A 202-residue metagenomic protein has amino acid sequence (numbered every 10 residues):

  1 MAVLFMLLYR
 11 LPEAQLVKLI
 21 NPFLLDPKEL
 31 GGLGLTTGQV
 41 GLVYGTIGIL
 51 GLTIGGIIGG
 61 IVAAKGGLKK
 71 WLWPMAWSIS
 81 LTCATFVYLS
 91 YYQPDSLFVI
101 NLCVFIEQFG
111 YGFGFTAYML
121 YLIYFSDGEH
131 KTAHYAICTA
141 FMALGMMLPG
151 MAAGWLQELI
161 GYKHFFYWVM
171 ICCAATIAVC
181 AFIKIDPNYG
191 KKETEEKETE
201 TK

Functional and structural regions predicted by a protein language model:
M1-L16: Pair of pore-lining "gating" transmembrane helices in MFS-fold secondary transporters
Y9, K18-V40: Short amphipathic helix-loop junctions that connect adjacent transmembrane helices in Major Facilitator Superfamily/SLC
T37-G38, G128-C138: Loop-to-transmembrane helix entry/capping segments in MFS-fold secondary transporters and related SLC/MFSD carriers
I54-W71, Q157-E158: Helix-to-loop junctions at the C-terminal end of transmembrane segments in multipass secondary transporters
W77-D95: C-terminal ends and interior cores of transmembrane alpha-helices in multi-pass membrane transporters/permeases
D95-G114: Hydrophobic core of transmembrane alpha-helices in multi-pass small-molecule transporters, especially MFS/SLC-type
F113-D127: Intracellular juxtamembrane helix-capping segments at the cytosolic ends of symmetry-related transmembrane helices
F165-E196: Multi-pass alpha-helical transporter architecture, strongest for 12-TM Major Facilitator/SLC carriers used
